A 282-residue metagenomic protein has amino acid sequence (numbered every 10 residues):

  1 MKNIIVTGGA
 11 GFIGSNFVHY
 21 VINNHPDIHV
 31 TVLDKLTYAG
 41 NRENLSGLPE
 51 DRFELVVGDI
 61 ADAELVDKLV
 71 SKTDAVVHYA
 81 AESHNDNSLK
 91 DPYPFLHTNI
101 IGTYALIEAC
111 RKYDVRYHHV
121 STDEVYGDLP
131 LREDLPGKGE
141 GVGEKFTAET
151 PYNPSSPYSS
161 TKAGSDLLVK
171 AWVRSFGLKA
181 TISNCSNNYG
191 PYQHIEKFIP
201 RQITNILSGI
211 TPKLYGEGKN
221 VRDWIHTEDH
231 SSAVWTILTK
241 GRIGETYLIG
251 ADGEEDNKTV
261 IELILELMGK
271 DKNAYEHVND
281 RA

Functional and structural regions predicted by a protein language model:
M1-N188: N-terminal Rossmann-like NAD(P)+-binding domain of SDR-like oxidoreductases, especially those catalyzing
I4, F17, V30, G58-A61 (+6 more regions): C-terminal substrate-binding subdomain of Rossmann-fold SDR/epimerase-dehydratase oxidoreductases
T37, H194, F198, D256: Short acidic-hydrophobic sequence patches enriched in Asp/Glu that either
R42, D67, L89, I195-E196 (+2 more regions): Conserved strand-to-helix beginnings and helix N-cap segments that scaffold or border functional pockets
A109, W172-S175, P191, N205 (+2 more regions): Histidine kinase transmitter module recognition
L129-P130, P191-Q193, K197: Short beta-loop-alpha junction of Rossmann-like oxidoreductase domains
G164, L168, W172, Q202 (+2 more regions): Hydrophobic alpha-helix immediately C-terminal to the catalytic Tyr-X-X-X-Lys motif of short-chain
